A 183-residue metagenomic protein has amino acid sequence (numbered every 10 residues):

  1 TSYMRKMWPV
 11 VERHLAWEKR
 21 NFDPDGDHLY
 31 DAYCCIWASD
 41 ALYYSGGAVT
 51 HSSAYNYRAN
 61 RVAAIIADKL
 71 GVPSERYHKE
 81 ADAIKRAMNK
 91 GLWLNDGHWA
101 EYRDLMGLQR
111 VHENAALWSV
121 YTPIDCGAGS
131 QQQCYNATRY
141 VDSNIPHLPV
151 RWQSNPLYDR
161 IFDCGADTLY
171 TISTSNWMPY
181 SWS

Functional and structural regions predicted by a protein language model:
Y3, H28-A32: Acidic, glycine-anchored loop motifs typical of Ca2+
R5-A16, Y43, G47-E75, K79-D82 (+2 more regions): Active-site core of glycosidic bond-cleaving carbohydrate-active enzymes
K19-D23, L29: Glycine-rich, aromatic-flanked loop segments that form ligand/cofactor-binding clefts across common enzyme folds
P24-D25, N56: Nuclear receptor C-terminal ligand-binding domain
D31-G47: Aromatic- and acidic-residue-enriched carbohydrate-binding clefts of CAZyme catalytic domains
